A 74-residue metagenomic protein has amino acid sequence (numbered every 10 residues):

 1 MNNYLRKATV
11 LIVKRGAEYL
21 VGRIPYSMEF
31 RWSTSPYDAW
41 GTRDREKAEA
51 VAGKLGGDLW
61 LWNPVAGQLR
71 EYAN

Functional and structural regions predicted by a protein language model:
M1, V21-R23, W40-G41: Mixed-charge, polar/low-complexity N-terminal
M1, Y26-E29, R45-A48: Intrinsically disordered, low-complexity boundary segments flanking structured domains
N3, V13-G16, S33, K47 (+2 more regions): Accessory DNA-engaging acidic/polar modules
L5, T34, N63-V65: Short, ordered beta-strand-loop transition motifs
K7-P36: Short aromatic-glycine-(Arg/Gly/Cys) micro-motifs in beta-strand/loop hairpins
A39-N74: Short, mixed-charge low-complexity intrinsically disordered segments
